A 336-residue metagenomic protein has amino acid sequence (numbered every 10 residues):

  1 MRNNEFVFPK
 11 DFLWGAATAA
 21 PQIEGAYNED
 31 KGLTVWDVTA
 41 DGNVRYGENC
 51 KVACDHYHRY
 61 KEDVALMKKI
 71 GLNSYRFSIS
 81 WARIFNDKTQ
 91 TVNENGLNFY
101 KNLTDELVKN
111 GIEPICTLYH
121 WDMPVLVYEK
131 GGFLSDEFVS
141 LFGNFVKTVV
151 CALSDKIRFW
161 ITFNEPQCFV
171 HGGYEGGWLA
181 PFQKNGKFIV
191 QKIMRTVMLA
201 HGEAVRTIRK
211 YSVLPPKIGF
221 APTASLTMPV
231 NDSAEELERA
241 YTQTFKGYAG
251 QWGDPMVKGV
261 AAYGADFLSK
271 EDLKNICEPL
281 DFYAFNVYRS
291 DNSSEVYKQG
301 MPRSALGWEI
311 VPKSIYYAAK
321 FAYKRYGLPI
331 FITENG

Functional and structural regions predicted by a protein language model:
R2-V44, D87-T89, L97-N335: Active-site region of glycoside hydrolase catalytic domains
E24-Y100: Active-site-adjacent substrate/metal-binding segments within catalytic domains of carbohydrate-active enzymes
